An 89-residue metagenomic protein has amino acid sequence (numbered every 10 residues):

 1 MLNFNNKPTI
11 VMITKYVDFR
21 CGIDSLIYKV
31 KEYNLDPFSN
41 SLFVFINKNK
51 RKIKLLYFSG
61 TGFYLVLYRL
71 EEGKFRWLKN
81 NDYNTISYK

Functional and structural regions predicted by a protein language model:
M1-K89: Polybasic/polar functional segments that serve as interface/processing modules
